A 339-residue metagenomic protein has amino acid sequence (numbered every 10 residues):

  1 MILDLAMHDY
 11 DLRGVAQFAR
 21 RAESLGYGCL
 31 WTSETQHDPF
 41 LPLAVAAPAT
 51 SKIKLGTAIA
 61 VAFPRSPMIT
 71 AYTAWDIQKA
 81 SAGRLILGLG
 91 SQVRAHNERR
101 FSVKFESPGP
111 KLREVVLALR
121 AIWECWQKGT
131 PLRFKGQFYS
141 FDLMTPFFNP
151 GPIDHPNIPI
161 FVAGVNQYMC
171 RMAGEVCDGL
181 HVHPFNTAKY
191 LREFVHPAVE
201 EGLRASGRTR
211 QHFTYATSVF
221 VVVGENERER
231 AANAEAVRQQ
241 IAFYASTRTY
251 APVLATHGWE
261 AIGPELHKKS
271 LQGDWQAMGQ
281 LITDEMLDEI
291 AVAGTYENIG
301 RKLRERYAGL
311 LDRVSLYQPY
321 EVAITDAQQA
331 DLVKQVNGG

Functional and structural regions predicted by a protein language model:
M1-G339: Active-site-adjacent structural elements that line small-molecule/cofactor binding pockets in enzymes
